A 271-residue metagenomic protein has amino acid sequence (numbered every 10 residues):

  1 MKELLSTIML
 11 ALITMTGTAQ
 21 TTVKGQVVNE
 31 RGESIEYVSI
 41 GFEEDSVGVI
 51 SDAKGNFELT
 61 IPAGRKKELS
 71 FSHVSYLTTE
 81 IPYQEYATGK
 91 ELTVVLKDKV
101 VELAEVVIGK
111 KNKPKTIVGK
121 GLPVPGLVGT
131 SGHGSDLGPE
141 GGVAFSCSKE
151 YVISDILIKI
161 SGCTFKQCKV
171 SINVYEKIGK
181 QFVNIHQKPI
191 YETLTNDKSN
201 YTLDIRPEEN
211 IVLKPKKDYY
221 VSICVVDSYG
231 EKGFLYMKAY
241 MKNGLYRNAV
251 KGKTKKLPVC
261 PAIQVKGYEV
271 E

Functional and structural regions predicted by a protein language model:
Q20-I35: Structural motif
E33, E58-K66, K214-K216: Short Pro-Gly-centered beta-turn/loop motif in secreted/extracellular proteins
F42-E43, S70-I81: A short, solvent-exposed loop/turn motif at the edges and junctions of modular extracellular/periplasmic domains
S46-N56: Short, acidic Ser/Thr/Gly-rich low-complexity loop/linker segments typical of extracellular and cell-surface proteins
S72-Y76, E91-G129: Short, acidic, small-residue-rich periplasmic hinge/interaction motif at the N-terminus of Gram-negative outer-membrane
V152-C163, I223: A short beta-strand element within beta-rich, extracytoplasmic domains of secreted/secretory-pathway proteins
K166-K242: Aromatic- and Gly/Pro-enriched, solvent-exposed loop/edge beta-strand patches characteristic of beta-rich domains
M241-E271: PGST-rich, cysteine-poor low-complexity/disordered linker and tail segments that act as flexible spacers
